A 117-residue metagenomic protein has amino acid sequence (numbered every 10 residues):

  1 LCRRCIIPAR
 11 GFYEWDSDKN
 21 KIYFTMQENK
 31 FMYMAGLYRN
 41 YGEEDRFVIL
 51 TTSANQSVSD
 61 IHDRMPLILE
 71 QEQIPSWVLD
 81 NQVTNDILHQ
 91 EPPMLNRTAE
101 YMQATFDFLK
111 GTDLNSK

Functional and structural regions predicted by a protein language model:
L1-K117: A structured binding-face within diverse protein domains that lines the active/interaction site
